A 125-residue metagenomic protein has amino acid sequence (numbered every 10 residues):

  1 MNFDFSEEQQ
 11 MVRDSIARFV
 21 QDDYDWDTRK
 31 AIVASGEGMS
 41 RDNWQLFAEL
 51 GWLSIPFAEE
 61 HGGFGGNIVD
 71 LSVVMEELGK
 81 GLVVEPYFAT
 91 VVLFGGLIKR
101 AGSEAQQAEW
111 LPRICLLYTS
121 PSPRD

Functional and structural regions predicted by a protein language model:
M1-F88, E109: Amphipathic, small/basic residue-rich leader segments at the start of a protein or domain
A17, G95-I98, L111: Non-transmembrane alpha-helical segments in soluble domains of secreted/periplasmic/extracellular proteins
E77-K80, L97-R100, S122: Active-site catalytic microenvironments for nucleophilic, acid-base chemistry
E85-E104: N-terminal glycine-rich flavin-associated loop
E104-L111, S120: Short secondary-structure capping/junction motifs at helix and strand boundaries
Y118-D125: Conserved small/polar residues in nucleotide/adenosyl-binding loops
